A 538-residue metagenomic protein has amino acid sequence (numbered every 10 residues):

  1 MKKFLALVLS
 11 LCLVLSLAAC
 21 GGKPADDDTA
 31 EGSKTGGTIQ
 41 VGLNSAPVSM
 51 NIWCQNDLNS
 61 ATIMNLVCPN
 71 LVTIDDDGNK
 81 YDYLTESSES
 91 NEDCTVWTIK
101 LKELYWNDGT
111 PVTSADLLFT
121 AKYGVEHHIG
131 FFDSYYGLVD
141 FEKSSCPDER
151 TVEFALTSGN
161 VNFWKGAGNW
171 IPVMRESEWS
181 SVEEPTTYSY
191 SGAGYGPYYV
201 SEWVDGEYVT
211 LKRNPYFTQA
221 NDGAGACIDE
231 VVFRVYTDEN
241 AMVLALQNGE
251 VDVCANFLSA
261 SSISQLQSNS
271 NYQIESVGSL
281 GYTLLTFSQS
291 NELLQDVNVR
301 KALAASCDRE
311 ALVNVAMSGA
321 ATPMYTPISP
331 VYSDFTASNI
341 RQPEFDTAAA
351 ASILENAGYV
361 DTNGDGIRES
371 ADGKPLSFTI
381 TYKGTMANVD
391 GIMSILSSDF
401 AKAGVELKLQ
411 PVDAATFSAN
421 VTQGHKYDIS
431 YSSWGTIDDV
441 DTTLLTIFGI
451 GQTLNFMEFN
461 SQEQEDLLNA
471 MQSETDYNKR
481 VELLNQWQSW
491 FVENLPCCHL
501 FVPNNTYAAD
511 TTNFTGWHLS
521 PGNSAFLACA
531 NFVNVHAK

Functional and structural regions predicted by a protein language model:
G42-E92, K122, A193: N-terminal lobe/hinge region of extracytoplasmic solute-binding protein
L43-A61, L84-E86, T110, F163-P172 (+2 more regions): A structural "hinge/loop" feature
D76-D77, N169-G223, E230, D238 (+3 more regions): Gly/Pro-rich hinge or "lid" segments in bacterial periplasmic/extracellular proteins
E86-G130, E153, L293-Q295: Aromatic- and charge-enriched surface segment that lines or borders ligand/interaction sites
S134-W179, E202-V204: Surface-exposed binding/hinge segments that line and control ligand-binding clefts or catalytic entry sites
T186, Y216-S264, E406-K408, D413-A414: Ligand-site clamp/hinge motif
V204, Y208, S306-A337, N388-S397 (+1 more regions): Detector for C-terminal structural segments
K212-R213, Q295-S398, Q486, H536-A537: Append "and occasionally in soluble cytosolic enzymes with long acidic Gly/Pro-rich linkers
